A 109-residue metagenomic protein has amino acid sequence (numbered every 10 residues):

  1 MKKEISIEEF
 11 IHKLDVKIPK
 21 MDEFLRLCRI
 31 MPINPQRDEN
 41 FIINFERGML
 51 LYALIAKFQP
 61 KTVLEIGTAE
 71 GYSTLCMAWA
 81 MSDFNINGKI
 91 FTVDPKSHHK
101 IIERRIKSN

Functional and structural regions predicted by a protein language model:
M1-I43: Rossmann-like AdoMet
R37-N109: S-adenosylmethionine/decaboxylated-SAM
